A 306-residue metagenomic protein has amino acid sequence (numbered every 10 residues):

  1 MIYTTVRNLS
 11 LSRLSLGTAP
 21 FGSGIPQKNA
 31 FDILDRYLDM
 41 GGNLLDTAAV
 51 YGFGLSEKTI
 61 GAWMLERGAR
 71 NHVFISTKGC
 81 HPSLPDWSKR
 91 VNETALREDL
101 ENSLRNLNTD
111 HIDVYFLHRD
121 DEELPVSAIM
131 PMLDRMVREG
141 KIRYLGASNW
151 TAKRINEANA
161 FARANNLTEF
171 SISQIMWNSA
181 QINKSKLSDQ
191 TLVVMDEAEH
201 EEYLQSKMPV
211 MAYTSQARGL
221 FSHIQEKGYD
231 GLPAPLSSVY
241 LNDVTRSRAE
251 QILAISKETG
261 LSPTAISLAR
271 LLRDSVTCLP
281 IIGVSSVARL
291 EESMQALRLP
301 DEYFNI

Functional and structural regions predicted by a protein language model:
M1-V73, R138: N-terminal binding-site loop/beta-alpha segment at the start of enzyme catalytic domains that lines or forms
V6-G22, S76-S88, H111, F116: N-terminal small/glycine-rich loop or linker at the start of catalytic domains across soluble metabolic enzymes
L9-L14, G41-N43, A69-V73, T109-D113 (+4 more regions): Short, well-ordered coil/turn segments that N-cap beta-strands
L16, A30, L45, I60 (+9 more regions): Conserved, mostly hydrophobic/aromatic
G22-Q27, A48-E57, P82-S83, D120-P125 (+2 more regions): Acidic-and-aromatic substrate-binding clefts and catalytic sites of carbohydrate-active enzymes
I25-Y37, V91-L107, N156-A160: Short, acidic/polar
N71-L84, I172-W177: A short, structured active-site edge motif that brings together acidic residues
L124-I306: Beta/alpha (TIM)-barrel catalytic core signal, keyed to glycine-rich beta->alpha loops juxtaposed to Asp/Glu that bind
